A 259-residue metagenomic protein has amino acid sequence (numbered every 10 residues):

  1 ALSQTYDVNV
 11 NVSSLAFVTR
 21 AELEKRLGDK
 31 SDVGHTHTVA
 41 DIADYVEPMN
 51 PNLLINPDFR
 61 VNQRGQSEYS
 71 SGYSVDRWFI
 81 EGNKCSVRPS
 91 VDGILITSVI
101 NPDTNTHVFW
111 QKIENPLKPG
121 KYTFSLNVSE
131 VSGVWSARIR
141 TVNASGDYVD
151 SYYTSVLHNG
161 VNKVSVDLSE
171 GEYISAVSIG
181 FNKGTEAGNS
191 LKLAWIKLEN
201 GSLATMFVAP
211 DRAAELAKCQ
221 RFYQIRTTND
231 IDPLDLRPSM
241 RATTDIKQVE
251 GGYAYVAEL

Functional and structural regions predicted by a protein language model:
A1-M49, L203-A209, E215-K218, Y223: Fibrous stalk/shaft segments of extracellular and virion attachment machinery
A43-L259: Extracellular and organelle-lumenal recognition/adhesion modules and their flexible linkers in secreted
